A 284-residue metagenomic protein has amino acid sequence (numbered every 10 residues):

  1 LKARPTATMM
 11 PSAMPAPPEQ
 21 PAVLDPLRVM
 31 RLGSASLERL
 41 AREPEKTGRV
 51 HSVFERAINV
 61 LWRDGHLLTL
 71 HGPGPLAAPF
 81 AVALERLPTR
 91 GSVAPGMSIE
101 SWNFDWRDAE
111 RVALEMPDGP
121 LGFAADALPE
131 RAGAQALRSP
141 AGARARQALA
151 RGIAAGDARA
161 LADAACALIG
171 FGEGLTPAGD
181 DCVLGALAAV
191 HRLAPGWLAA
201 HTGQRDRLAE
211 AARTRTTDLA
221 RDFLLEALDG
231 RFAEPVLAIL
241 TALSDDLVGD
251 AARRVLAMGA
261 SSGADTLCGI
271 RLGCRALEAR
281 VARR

Functional and structural regions predicted by a protein language model:
K2-M14: Compositionally biased low-complexity segments, especially N-terminal hydrophobic helices that form the hydrophobic
K2-P5, A113, L184: Intrinsically disordered, low-complexity segments enriched in glycine/proline and serine/threonine
P11, P15-A164, L168, G174-G179 (+7 more regions): Phosphate/adenylate-binding glycine loop and adjacent helical scaffold
G170, D181-R192, T241, L267-A276: Short, hydrophobic/amphipathic alpha-helical patches that form generic packing surfaces within helical domains
E173-G174, M258: Short, solvent-exposed segments of well-ordered alpha helices
P235-R284: Acidic, carboxylate-rich catalytic segments that either coordinate divalent cations
